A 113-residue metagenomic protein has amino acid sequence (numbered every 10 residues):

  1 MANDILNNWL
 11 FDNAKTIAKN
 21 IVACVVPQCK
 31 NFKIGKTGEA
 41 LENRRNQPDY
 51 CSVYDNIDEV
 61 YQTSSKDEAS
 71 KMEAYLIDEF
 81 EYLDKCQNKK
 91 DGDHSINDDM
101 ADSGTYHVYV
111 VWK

Functional and structural regions predicted by a protein language model:
M1-D84, D91-K113: GIY-YIG nuclease catalytic motif and its immediate N-terminal context
